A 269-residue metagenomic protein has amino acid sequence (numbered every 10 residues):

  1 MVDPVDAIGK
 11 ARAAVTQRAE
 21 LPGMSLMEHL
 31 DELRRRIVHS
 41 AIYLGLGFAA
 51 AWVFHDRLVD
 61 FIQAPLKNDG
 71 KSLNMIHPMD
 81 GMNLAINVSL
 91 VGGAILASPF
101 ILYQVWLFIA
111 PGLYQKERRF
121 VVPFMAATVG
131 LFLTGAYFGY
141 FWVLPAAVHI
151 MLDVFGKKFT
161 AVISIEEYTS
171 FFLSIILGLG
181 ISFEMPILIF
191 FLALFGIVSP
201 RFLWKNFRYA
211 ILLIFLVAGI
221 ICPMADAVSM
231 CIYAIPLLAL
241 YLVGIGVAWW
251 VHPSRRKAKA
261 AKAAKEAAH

Functional and structural regions predicted by a protein language model:
M1-H269: Membrane topogenic/interface segments and analogous intrinsically disordered interaction regions
